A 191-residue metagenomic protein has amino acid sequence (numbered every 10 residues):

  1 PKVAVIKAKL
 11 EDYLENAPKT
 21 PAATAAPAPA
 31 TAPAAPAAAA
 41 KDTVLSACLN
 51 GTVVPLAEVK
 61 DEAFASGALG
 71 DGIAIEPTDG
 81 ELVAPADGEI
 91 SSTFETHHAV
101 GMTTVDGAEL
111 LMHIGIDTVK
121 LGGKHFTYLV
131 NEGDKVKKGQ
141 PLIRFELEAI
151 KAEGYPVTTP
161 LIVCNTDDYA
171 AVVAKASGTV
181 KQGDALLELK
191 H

Functional and structural regions predicted by a protein language model:
P1-P33, A39-A40: Cytosolic C-terminal regulatory domains/tails of membrane transporters and channels
A30-H191: Contiguous, well-folded functional domains in the mature portion of proteins
